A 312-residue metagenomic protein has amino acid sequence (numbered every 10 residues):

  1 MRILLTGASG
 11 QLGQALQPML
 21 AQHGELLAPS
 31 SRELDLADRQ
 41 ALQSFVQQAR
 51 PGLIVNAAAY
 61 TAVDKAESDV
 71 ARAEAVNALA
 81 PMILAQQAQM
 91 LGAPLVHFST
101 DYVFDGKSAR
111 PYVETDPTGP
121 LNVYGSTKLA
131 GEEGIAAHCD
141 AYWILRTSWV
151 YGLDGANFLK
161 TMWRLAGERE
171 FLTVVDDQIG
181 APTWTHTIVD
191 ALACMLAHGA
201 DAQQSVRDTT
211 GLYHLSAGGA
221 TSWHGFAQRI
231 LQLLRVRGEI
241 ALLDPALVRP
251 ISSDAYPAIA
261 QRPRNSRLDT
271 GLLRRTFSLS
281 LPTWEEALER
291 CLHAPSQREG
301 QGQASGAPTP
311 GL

Functional and structural regions predicted by a protein language model:
R2-M19: N-terminal Rossmann NAD(P)H-binding glycine-rich loop of SDR-like oxidoreductase domains
A21-S44: Adenosine-cofactor binding site in Rossmann-like domains, unifying the SAM/SAH pocket of S-adenosylmethionine-dependent
R39-V76, Q87: NAD(P)H-binding glycine-rich loop region in Rossmannoid oxidoreductase-like domains and their noncatalytic homologs
S68, A75, L79-I83, M90 (+2 more regions): Catalytic helix-loop patch of NAD(P)-dependent Rossmann-fold dehydrogenases
G134-C194: NAD(P)-dependent short-chain dehydrogenase/reductase
A191, H198-P257, E299-G300: Mid/C-terminal beta-alpha module of Rossmann-like enzyme folds, strongest in SDR-family dehydrogenases/epimerases
L212, S222-Q228, P250-C291: Conserved C-terminal active-site "lid" loop/helix of NAD(P)H-dependent oxidoreductases that clamps the redox cofactor
P282-L312: Amphipathic terminal alpha-helices
